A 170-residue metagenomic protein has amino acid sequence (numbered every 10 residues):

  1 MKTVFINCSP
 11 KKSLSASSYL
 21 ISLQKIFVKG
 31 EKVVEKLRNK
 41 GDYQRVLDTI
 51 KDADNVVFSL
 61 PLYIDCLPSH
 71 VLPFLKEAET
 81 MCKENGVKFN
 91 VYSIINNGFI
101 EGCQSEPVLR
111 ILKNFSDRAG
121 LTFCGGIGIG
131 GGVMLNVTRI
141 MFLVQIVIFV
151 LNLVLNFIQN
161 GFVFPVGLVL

Functional and structural regions predicted by a protein language model:
M1, G30, I127-L170: Glycine-rich phosphate/pyrophosphate-binding loop and the adjoining helix
M1-N85, D117-R118, F157-L170: N-terminal beta1-alpha1-beta2 submodule of the flavodoxin-like/Rossmannoid cofactor-binding fold
P10-K12, I95-C103, F123, L151-P165: Short flexible/disordered coil segments
C66-P73, G102-S105, V147: Glycine/threonine-rich flexible loop motifs
N90-M141, Q145: Short, glycine-/small-residue-rich phosphate/pyrophosphate-handling segment
